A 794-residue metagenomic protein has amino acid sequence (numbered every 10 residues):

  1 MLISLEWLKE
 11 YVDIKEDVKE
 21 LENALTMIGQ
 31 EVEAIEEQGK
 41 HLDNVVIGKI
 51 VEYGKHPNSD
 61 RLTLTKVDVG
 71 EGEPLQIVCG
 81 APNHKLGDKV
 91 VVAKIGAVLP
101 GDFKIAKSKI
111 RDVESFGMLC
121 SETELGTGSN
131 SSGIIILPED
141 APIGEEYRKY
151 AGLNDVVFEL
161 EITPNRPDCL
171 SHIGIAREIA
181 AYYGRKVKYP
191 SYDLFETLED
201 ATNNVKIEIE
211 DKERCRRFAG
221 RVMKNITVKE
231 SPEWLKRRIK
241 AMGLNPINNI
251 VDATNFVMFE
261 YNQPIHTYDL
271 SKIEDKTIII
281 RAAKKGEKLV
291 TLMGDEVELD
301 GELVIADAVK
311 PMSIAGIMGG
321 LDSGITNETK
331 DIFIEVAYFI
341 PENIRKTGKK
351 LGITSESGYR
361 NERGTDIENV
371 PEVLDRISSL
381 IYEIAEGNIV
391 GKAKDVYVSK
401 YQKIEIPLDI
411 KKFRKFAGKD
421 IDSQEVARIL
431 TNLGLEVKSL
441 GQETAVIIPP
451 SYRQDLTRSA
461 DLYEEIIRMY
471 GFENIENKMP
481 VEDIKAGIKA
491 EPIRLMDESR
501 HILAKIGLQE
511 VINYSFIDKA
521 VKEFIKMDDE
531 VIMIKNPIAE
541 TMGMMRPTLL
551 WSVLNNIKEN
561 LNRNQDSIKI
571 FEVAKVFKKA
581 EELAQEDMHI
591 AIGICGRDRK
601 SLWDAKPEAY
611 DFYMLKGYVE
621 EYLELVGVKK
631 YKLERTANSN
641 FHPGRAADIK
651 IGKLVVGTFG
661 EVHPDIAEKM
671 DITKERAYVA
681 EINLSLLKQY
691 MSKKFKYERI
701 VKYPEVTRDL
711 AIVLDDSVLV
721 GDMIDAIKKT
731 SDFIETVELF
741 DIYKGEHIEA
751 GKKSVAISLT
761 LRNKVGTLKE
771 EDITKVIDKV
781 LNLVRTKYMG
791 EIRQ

Functional and structural regions predicted by a protein language model:
M1-E199, F333, G352, E356 (+3 more regions): Phosphate-backbone binding interfaces of nucleic-acid-interacting proteins
L5, T63, Y183, K188-E287: Glycine/proline-enriched, intrinsically flexible loops and inter-domain linkers
I47-V78, R237, A241, N248 (+1 more regions): Conserved mixed alpha/beta core segments that line enzyme active sites in large multi-domain catalysts
R111-E124, N130-I136, R148-K149, V156 (+6 more regions): Mobile "lid/hinge" segments at catalytic clefts and subdomain interfaces of large enzymes
I135-I143, S191-N203, A308-N343, D375 (+10 more regions): Conserved alpha/beta core surface patches that mediate binding of polyanionic ligands
I179, Y183-I209, A385-F413, A417-D420: Terminal amphipathic helices with adjacent charged low-complexity linkers/tails
I406-I410, R414-D566, R708, T760-R762 (+1 more regions): Extended, well-folded interaction surfaces typified by the phenylalanyl-tRNA synthetase beta subunit core
N432-L435, D455, S459, N513 (+3 more regions): A carboxyl-terminal module marker
